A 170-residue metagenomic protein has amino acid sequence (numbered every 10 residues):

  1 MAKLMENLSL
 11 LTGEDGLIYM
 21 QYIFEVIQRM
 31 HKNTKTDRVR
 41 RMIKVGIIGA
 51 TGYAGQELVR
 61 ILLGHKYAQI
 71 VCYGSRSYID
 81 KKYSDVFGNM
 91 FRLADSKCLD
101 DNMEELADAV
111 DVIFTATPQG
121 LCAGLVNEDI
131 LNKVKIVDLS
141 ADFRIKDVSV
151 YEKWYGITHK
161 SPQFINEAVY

Functional and structural regions predicted by a protein language model:
A2, T12, T34-T36: Ala/Thr-enriched low-complexity intrinsically disordered regions
L8-L10: Short hydrophobic targeting helices and cationic amphipathic motifs that mediate membrane/organellar targeting
I18, E25-Q28: Intrinsic low-complexity/disordered segments
F24-V26, D37-Y170: N-terminal Rossmann-like NAD(P) cofactor-binding subdomain of oxidoreductases, focused on the glycine-rich
